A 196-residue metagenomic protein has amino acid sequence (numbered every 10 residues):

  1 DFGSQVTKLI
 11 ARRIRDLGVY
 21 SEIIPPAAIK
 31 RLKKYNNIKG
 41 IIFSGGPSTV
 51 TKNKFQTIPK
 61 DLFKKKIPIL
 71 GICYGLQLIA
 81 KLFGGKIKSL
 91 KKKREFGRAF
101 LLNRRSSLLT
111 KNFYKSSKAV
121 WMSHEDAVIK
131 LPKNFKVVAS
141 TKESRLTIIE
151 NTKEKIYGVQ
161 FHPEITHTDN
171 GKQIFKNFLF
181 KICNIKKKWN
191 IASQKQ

Functional and structural regions predicted by a protein language model:
D1-L17: Short, charged N-terminal beta->alpha structural module
Q5, I29, Q77: Conserved Rossmann-like nucleotide-cofactor binding loop
R12-G18, K34-F113, S117-A119, E125 (+1 more regions): Cysteine-nucleophile active-site neighborhood
Y20-A28: A short beta-strand-loop structural module common to alpha/beta enzyme folds
S21, I69, I156: Hydrophobic anchor at the start of a short beta-strand that flanks the dinucleotide cofactor-binding loop
S106-E154: Catalytic beta-strand/loop cores that center a nucleophilic Ser/Cys/Thr and support acyl-enzyme chemistry
I148-Q196: Active-site-adjacent "lid"/gating segments
